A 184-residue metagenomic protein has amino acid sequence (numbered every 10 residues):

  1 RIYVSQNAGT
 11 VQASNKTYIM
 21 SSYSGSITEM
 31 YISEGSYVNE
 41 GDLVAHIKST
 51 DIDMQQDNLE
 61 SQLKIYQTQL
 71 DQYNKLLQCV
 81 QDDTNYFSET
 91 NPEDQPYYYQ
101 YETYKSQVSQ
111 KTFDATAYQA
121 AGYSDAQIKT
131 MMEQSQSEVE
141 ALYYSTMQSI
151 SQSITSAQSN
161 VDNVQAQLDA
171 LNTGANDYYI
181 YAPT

Functional and structural regions predicted by a protein language model:
R1-S24, T28-Y31, I180: N-terminal beta-strand block that forms a small beta-sandwich/beta-barrel module immediately after a flexible targeting
T28-Y179, P183: Long, charged alpha-helical "stalk" segments
